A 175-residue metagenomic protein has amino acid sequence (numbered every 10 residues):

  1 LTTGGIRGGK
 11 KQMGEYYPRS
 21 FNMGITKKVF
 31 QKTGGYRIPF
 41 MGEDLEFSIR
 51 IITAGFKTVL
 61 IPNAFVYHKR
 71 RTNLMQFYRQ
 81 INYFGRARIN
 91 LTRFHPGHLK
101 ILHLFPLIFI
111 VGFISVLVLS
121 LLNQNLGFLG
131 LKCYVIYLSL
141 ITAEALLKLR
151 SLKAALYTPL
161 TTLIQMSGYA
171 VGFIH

Functional and structural regions predicted by a protein language model:
L1-Y17, F21, Q31, F94: Short, flexible, basic/aromatic active-site loop/helix in glycosyltransferases
E15-K28, L45, F109: Short glycine- and hydrophobic/aromatic-rich loop-to-beta-strand nucleating segment in the catalytic cores
S20, I25, Q76, Q80-Y83 (+3 more regions): Generic alpha-helical secondary structure signal
K27-K28, G55, S115: Short loop segments at secondary-structure junctions
Q31, R37-L99: Catalytic donor/gating beta->alpha subdomain of glycosyltransferases that bind UDP-sugars
G97-I108: Membrane-interface anchor segments at the N-terminal boundary of transmembrane helices in multi-pass membrane enzymes
F109-H175: Membrane-embedded multi-pass helical conduit in multi-pass membrane proteins, especially envelope-biosynthetic
